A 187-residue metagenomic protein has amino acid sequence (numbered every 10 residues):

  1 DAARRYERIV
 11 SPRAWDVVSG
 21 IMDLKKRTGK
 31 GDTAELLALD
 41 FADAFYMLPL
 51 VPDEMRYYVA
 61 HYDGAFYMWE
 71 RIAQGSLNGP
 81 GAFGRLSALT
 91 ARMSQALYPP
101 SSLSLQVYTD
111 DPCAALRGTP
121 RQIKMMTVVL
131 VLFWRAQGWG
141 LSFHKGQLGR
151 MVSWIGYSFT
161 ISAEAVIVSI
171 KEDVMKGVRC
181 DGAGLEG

Functional and structural regions predicted by a protein language model:
D1, A38-A42, G75, Y98-T119 (+1 more regions): Catalytic palm active-site di-aspartate
D1-G84, F133, K176-G187: Catalytic-core region of right-hand nucleic acid polymerases
T33, M68, L103-S104, G149: A generic hydrophobic-helix recognition signal that picks specific residues within alpha-helical hydrophobic
A34, F45-Y46, A114-A115, L141-A165: Short, conserved secondary-structure transition motifs
M68, L148-G187: C-terminal reverse transcriptase regions that engage the nucleic-acid substrate
P80-W134, F143: Active-site palm subdomain of RNA-directed nucleic acid polymerases
T119-G138, A163-M175: Helical (often loop-to-helix) elements that flank the catalytic cores of nucleotide-handling enzymes
